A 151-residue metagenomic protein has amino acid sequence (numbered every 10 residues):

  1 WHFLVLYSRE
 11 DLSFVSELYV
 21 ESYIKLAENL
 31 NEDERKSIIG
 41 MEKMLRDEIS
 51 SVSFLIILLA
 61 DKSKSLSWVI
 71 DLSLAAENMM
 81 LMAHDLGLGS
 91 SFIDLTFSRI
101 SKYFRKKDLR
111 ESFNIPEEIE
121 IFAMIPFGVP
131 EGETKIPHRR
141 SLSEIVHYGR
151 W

Functional and structural regions predicted by a protein language model:
W1, V52-L55, N78, I121-F122: Short, surface-exposed beta-edge/turn micro-motifs
W1-S50: N-terminal amphipathic, basic helical "cap/leader" segment at the start of enzyme domains
S8-D11, D61-K62, E131: Short, internal active-site loops enriched in acidic
M44-D47, M80, E111-I115: A generic local secondary-structure boundary/capping motif
I49-V52, L86: Short gly/pro-enriched beta-turn/loop segments at secondary-structure junctions
I56, D61-L109: Small-aliphatic-rich amphipathic alpha-helix that forms the alpha element of a beta-alpha
I115-W151: C-terminal helix-cap and adjacent tail motif
